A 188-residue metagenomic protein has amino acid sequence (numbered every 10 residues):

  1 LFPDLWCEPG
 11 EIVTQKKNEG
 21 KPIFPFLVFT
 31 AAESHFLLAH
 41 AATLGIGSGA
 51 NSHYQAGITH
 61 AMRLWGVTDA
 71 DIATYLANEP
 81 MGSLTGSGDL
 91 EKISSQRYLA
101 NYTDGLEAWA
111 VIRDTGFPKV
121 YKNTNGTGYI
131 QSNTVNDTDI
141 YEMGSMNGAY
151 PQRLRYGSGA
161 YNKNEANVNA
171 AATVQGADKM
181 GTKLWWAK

Functional and structural regions predicted by a protein language model:
L1-K188: Acidic/polar-rich alpha-helix caps and helix-coil junctions
